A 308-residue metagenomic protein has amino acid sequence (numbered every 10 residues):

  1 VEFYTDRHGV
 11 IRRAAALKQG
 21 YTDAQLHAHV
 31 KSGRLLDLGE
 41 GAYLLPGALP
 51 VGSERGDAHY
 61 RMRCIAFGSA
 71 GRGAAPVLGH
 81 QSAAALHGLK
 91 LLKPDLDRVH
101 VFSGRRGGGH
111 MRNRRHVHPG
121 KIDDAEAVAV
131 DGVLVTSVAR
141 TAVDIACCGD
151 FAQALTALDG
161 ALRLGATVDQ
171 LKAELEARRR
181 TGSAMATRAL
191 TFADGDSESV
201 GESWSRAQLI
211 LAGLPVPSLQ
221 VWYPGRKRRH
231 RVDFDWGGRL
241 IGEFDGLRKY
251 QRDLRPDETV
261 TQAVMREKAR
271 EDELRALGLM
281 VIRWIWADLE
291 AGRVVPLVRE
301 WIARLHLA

Functional and structural regions predicted by a protein language model:
V1-G182, S218, A303-A308: Short gly/ser-rich loop at a beta-strand->alpha-helix junction or flexible surface loop bordering the NTP-binding
D6-R7, A15, G20-T22, L162-A308: Surface segments flanking catalytic/ligand-binding clefts of nucleic-acid enzymes
